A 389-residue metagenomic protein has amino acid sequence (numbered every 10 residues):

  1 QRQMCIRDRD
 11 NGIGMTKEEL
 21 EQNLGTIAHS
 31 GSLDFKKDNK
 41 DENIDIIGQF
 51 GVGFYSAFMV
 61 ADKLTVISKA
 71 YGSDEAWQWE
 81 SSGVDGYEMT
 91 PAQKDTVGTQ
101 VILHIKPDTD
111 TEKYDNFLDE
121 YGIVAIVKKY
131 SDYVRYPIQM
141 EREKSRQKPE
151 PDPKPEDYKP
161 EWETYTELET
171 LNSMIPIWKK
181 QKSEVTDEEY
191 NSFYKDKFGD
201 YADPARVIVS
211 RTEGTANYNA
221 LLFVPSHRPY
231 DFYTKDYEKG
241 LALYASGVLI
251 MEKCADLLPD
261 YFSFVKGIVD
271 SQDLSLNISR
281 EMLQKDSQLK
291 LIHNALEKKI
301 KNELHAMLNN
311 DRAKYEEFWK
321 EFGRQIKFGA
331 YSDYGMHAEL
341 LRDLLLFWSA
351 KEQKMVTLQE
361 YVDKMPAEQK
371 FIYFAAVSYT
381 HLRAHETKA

Functional and structural regions predicted by a protein language model:
Q1-Q3, R7-F117, A125, K148: GHKL (Bergerat-fold) ATPase N-terminal catalytic module, capturing the glycine-rich phosphate-binding loop and acidic
R2-D8, T380-T387: Conserved small/polar residues in nucleotide/adenosyl-binding loops
I46, L64-G86, K106-N116, Y121-R383 (+1 more regions): GHKL/Bergerat-fold ATPase module in large chromosome/replication-associated machines
